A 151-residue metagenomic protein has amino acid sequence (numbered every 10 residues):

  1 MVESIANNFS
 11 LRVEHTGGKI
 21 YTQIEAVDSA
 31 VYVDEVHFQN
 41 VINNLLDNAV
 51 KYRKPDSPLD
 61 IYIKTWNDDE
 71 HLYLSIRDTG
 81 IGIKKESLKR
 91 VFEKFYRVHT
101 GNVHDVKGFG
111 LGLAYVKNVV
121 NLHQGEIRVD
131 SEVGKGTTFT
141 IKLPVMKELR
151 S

Functional and structural regions predicted by a protein language model:
A30-V33: Conserved micro-motifs of the catalytic ATP-binding
A49-V50: Short helix-loop "hinge" at the ATP-lid/N-box region of the Bergerat-fold HATPase_c
P58-E70: Short beta-strand/loop element within the Bergerat-fold HATPase_c
D78: Acidic ATP/Mg2+-coordinating residue in the GHKL
I83-F95: Short conserved segment of the HATPase_c
G112, V116: Short alpha-helical Gxxx[C/S/T] motif in the catalytic ATP-binding
